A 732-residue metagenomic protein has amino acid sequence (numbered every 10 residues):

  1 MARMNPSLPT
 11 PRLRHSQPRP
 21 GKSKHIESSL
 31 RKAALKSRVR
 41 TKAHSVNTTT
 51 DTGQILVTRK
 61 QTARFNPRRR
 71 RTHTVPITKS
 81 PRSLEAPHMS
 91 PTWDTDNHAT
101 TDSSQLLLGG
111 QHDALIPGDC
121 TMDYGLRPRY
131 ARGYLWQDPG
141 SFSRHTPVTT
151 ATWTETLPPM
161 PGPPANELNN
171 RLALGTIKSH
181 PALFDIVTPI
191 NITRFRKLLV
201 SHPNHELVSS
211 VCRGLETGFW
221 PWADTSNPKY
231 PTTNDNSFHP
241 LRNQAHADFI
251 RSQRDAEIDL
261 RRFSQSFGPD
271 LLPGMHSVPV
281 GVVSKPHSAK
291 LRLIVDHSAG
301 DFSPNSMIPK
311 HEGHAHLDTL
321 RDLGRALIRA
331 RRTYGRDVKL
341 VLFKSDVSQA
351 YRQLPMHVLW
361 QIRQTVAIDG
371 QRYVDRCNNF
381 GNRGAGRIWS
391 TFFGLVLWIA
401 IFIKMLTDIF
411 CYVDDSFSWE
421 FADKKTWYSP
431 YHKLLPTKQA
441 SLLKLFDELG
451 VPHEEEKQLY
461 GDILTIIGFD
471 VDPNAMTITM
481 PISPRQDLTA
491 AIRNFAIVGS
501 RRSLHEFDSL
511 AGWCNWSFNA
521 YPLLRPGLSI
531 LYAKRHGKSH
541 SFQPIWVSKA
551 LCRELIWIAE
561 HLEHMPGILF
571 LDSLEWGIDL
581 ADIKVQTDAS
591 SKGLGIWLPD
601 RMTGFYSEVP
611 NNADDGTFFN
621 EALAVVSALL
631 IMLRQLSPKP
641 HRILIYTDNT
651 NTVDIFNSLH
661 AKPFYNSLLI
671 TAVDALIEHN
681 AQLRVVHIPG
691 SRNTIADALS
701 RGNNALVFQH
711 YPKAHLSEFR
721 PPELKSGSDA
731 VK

Functional and structural regions predicted by a protein language model:
Y130, F142-E312, Y521-L555: Reverse-transcribing Pol proteins
L241-R242, F249, R254-S390, L445 (+2 more regions): Catalytic-core region of right-hand nucleic acid polymerases
F302-K310, Q353-P355, T407-L449, D470-T479 (+1 more regions): Catalytic palm subdomain of template-directed nucleic-acid polymerases, centered on the conserved carboxylate motif
Q364, S573-F619, I631-S637, L644 (+1 more regions): RNase H-like nuclease fold core
D369-L395, P599-L623, S627, I631 (+2 more regions): A short, polar/acidic, helix/strand-boundary loop motif
G386-P430, L434-L435, S441, E455 (+1 more regions): Active-site palm subdomain of RNA-directed nucleic acid polymerases
Y412, S509, I631-K732: RNase H-like nuclease module associated with reverse transcription
Y460-L574: C-terminal reverse transcriptase regions that engage the nucleic-acid substrate
